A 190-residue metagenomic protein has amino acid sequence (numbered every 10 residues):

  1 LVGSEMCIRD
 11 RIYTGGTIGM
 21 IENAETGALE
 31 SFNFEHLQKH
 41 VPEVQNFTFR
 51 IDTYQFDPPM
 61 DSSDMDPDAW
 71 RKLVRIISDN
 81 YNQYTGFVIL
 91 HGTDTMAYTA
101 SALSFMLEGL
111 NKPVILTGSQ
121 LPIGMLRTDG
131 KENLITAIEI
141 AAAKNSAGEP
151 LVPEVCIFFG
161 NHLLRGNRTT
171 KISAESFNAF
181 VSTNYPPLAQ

Functional and structural regions predicted by a protein language model:
L1-I8: Short, small-residue-biased leader/transition segments that mark boundaries at the very start of proteins
I12-T14, I89-H91, I115-G118, C156-G160: Short beta-strand segments
I12-Y13, N33-Q45, R165-Q190: Accessory alpha-helical/coil subdomains and C-terminal extensions that flank or cap enzyme catalytic cores
I18-H36: Glycine- and acidic-residue-enriched helix-capping/strand-helix junction motifs
M20-I21, T95-A100, G130-L134: Short glycine/serine/threonine-rich phosphate/pyrophosphate-binding segments that cradle anionic phosphate groups
D52-N80: Glycine-rich oxoanion-binding loops at beta->alpha junctions
L90-K112: Short Gly/Thr/Asp-enriched flexible loops that form oxyanion-binding sites at enzyme active sites
I123-R168: Short, glycine-/small-residue-rich phosphate/pyrophosphate-handling segment
